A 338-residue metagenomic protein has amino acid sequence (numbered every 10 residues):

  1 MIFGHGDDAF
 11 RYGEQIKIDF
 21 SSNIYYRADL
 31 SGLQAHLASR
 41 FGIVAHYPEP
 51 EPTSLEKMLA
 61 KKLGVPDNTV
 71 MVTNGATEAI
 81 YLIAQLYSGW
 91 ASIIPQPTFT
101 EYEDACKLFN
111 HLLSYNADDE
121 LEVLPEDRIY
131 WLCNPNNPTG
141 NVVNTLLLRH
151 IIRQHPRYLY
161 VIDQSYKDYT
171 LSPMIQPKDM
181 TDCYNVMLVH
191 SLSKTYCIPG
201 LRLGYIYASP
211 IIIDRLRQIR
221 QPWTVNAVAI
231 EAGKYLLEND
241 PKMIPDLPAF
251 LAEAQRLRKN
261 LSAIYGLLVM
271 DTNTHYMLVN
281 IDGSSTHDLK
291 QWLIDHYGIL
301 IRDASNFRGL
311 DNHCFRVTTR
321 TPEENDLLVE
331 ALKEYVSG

Functional and structural regions predicted by a protein language model:
M1-H46, R128: N-terminal "arm"/small-domain region of PLP-dependent enzymes with the aminotransferase-like
D29-G32, E51, N185-A263, L267-M270: PLP-dependent aminotransferase class I/II
S31-G32, S284-Q291, E324-L327: Short, conserved charged micro-motifs
P48, A60-L82: Short loop-beta-helix segment that forms the pyridoxal 5′-phosphate
A84-K107, L112-S114, D119: Conserved PLP-anchoring active-site segment centered on the Schiff-base-forming lysine
S114-L171: Active-site phosphate-binding strand-loop segment of PLP-dependent enzymes
L146, H155, D295-H296, G309-G338: PLP-dependent enzyme catalytic core of the Aspartate aminotransferase-like
L251, I264-Y297: Conserved PLP-binding catalytic core of the aspartate aminotransferase-like
